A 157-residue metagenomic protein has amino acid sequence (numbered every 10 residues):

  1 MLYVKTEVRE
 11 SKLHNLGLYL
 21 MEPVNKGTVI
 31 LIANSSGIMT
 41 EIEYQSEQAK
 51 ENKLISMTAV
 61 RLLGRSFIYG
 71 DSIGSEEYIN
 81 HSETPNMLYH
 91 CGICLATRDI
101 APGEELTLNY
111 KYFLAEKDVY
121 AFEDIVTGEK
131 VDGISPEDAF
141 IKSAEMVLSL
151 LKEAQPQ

Functional and structural regions predicted by a protein language model:
M1-Q157: Conserved catalytic SET/PR domain of SAM-dependent protein methyltransferases, capturing the structural core that binds
